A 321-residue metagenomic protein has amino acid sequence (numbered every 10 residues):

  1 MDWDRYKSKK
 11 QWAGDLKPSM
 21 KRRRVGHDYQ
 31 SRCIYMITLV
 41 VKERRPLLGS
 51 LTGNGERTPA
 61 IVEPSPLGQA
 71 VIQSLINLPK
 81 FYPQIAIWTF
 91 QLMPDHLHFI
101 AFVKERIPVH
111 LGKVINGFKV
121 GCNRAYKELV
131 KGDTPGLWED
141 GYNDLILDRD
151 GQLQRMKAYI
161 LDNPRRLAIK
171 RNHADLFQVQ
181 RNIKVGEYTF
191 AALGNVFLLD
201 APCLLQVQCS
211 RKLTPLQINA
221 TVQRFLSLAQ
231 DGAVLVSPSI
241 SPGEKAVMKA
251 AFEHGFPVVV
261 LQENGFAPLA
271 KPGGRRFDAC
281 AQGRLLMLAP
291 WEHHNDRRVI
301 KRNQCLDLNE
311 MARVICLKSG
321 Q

Functional and structural regions predicted by a protein language model:
M1-Y188: Short catalytic/metal-binding and nucleic-acid-binding patches
V179-Q321: Glycine-biased, small-residue-rich flexible motifs in mid-sequence functional cores and linkers
